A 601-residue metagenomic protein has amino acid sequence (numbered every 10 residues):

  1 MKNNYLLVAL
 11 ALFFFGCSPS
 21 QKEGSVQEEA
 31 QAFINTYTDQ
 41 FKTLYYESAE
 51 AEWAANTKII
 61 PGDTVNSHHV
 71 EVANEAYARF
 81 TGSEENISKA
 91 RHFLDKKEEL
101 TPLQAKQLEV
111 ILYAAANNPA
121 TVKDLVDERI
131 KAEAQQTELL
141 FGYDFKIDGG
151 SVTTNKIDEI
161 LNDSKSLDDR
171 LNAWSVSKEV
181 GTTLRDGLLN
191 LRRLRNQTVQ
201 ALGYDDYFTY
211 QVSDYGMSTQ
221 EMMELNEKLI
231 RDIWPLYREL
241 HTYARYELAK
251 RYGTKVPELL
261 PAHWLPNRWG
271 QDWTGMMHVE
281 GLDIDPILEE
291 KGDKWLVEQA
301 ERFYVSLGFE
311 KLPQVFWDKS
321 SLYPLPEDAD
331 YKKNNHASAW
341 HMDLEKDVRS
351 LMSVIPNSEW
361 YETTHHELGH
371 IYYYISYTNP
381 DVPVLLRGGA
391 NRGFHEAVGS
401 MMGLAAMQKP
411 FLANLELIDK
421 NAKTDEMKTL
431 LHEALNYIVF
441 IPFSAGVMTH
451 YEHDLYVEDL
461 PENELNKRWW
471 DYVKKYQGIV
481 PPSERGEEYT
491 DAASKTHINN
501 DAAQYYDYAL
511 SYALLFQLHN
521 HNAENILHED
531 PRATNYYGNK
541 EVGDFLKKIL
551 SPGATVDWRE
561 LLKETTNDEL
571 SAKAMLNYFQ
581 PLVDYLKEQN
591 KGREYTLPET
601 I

Functional and structural regions predicted by a protein language model:
K2-A9: Sec-dependent signal peptide recognition, specifically the positively charged N-region followed immediately by
F14-G16: C-terminal motif of bacterial Sec signal peptides marking the signal peptidase cleavage site
S18-A30, N56, I60-S67, G216 (+8 more regions): C-terminal, non-catalytic "cap/extension" segments appended to globular domains
Q21-L188, T496, A503-Y506, L562 (+4 more regions): N-terminal helix-rich structural modules
G150-N155, E159, L189-S350, K423-T424 (+3 more regions): Active-site-proximal, well-structured secondary-structure segments within enzyme catalytic domains
D168-L171, S175, A329-N357, L368 (+1 more regions): Active-site scaffold of zinc-dependent metalloenzymes
N226-L236, G388-E426: Post-HExxH zinc-binding segment in Zn-dependent metallohydrolases
I355-T378, E396-S400, Y451: Active-site recognition of the HExxH zinc-binding catalytic motif
